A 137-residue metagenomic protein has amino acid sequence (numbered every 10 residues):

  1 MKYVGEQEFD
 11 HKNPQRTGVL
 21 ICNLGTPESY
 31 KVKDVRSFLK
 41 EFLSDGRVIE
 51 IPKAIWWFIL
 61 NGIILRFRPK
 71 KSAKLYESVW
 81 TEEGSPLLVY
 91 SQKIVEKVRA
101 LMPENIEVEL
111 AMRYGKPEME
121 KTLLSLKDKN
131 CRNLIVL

Functional and structural regions predicted by a protein language model:
M1-L137: Active-site-proximal alpha-helix that buttresses catalytic centers in soluble enzyme cores
